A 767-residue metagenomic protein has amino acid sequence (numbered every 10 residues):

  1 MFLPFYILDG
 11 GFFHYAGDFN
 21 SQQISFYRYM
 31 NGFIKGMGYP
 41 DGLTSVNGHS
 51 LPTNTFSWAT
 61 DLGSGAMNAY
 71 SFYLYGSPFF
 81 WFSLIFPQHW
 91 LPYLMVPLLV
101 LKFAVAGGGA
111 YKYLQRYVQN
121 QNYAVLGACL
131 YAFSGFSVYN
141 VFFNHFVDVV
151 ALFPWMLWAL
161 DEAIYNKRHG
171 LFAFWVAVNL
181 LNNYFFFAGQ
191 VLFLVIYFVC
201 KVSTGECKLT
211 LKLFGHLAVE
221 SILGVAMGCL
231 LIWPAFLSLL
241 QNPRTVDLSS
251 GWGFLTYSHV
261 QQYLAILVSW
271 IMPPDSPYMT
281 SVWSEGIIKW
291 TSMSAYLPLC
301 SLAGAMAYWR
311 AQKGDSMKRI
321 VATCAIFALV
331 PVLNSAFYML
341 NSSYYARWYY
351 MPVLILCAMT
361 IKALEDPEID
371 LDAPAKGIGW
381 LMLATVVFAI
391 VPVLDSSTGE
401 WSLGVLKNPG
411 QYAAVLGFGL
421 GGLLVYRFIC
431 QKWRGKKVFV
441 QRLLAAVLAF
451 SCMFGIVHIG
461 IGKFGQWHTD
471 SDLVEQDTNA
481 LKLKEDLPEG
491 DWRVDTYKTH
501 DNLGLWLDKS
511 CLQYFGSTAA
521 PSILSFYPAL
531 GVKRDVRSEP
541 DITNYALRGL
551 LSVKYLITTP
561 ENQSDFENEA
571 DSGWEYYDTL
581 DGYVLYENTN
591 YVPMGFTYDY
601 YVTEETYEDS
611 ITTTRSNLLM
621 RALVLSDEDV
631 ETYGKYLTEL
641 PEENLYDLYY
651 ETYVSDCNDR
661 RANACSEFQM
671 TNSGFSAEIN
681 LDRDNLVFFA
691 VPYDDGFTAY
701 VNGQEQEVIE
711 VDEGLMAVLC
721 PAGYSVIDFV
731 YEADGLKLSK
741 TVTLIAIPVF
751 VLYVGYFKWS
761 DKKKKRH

Functional and structural regions predicted by a protein language model:
P4-P154, V178-N182, A265, S276-I288 (+1 more regions): Active-site lumenal/periplasmic loops and adjacent helix-entry segments of GT-C-fold, multi-pass membrane
N20-D41, N47-S50, F214, S221 (+6 more regions): Periplasmic/ER-lumenal interhelical loops and adjacent helix-loop junctions in multi-pass membrane proteins
S64, N68-F72, F450-D470, L483-V553 (+3 more regions): Extracytoplasmic/lumenal acceptor-recognition loop(s) of multi-pass membrane glycoenzymes
L98-L99, F103-R116, N122-I164, R168-S203 (+5 more regions): Membrane-embedded helix bundles of polyisoprenyl
A106-Y113, L152-I164, L192-C200, L302-Y308 (+4 more regions): Transmembrane alpha-helical segments
K167, F186, M317-Q476, Y724-H767: Contiguous transmembrane helix-bundle modules in multi-pass membrane proteins
E206-G215, A305-A328: Membrane-interface helix-loop-helix junctions at transmembrane boundaries of multi-pass membrane enzymes, predominantly
Y636-H767: Active-site-proximal, structured, solvent-exposed surfaces of multi-pass membrane proteins that position macromolecular
